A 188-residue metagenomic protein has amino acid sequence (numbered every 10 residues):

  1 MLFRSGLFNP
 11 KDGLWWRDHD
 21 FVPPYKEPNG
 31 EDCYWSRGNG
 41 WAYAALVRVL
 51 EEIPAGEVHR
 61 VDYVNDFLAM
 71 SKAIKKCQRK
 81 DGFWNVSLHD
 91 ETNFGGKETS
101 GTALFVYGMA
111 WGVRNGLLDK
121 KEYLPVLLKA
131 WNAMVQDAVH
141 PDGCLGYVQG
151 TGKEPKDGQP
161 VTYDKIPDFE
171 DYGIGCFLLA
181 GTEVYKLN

Functional and structural regions predicted by a protein language model:
S5-G30, A73-N93, A138-T162: Glycine- and aromatic-rich loop/turn segments at beta-sheet edges
Y25-A44, A55, H59, Y63 (+4 more regions): Solvent-exposed loop and edge beta-strand segments that line ligand/cofactor-binding and catalytic clefts
G38, F67-M70, A130: Hydrophobic/aromatic residues within well-ordered alpha-helical segments
A45-V49, N65-S71: Early exported N-terminus immediately downstream of N-terminal targeting peptides
V49-E52, R114-N115: Penicillin-binding protein/beta-lactamase superfamily catalytic region
R60-F67, Y123-L127: Hydrophobic packing residues in well-ordered alpha-helices of helical domains and bundles
W84, G96-K97, A103-N188: CBM-like carbohydrate-recognition segments
